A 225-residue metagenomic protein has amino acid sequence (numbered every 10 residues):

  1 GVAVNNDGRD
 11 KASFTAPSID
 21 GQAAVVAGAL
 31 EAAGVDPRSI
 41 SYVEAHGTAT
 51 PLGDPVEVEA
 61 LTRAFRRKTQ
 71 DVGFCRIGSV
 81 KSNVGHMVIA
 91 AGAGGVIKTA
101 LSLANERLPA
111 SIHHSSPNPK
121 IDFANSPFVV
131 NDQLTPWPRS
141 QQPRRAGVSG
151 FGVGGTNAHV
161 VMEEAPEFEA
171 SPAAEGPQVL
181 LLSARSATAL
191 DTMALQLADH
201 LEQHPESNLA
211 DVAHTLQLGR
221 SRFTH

Functional and structural regions predicted by a protein language model:
G1-I19, S41-L134, F151, A170-L181 (+1 more regions): Acyl-CoA/ACP chain-elongation machinery
P17-A32, Y42, R145-H225: Flexible catalytic loop/linker elements that gate and position reactive groups at enzyme active sites
A27-E31, R66, T135: Generic structural signal for well-ordered alpha-helical scaffold segments
G34, T69, R107, P205-E206: Residue-level recognition of short, well-ordered coil/turn positions that link secondary-structure elements
S126, Q142-R144: Short beta-strand or tight-loop elements that sit immediately N-terminal to catalytic metal-binding acidic residues
P136-Q141: A short acidic-Thr-Gly-centered motif at the start of a beta-strand
